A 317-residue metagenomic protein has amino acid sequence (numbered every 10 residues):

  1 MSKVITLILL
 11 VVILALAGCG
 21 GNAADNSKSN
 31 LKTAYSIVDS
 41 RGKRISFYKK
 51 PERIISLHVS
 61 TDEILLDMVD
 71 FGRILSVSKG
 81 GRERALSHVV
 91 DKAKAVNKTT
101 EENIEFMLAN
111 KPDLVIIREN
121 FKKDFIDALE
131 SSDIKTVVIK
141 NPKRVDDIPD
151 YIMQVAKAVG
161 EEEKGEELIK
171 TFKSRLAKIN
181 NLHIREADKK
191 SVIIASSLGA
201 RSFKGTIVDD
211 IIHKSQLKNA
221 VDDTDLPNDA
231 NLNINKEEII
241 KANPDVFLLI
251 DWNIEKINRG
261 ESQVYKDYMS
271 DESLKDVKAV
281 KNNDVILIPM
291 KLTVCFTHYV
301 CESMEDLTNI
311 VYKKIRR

Functional and structural regions predicted by a protein language model:
V4, G18-D62, E163-I193, D306-R317: Bacterial Sec-exported substrate-binding components of ABC uptake systems
L7-A15: Bacterial N-terminal signal peptides
S40-G42, K94-E105, L226-K236: Short helix-initiation/N-cap motifs at beta->coil->alpha
R53-N110, L114-E119, L217-A220: A short, structured surface patch at a secondary-structure boundary
G81-L86, I207-A230: His/Asp/Glu-enriched short active-site or ligand-binding loop at hydrolase and phosphoryl-transfer sites
N103-P112, S132, N233-N243: Short helices/loops that flank or line small-molecule/ion binding pockets
D124, K140-Q154, K189-I211, E255: Extracytoplasmic ligand-binding site segments that recognize negatively charged/polar headgroups
P149-V159, E166, N180-N181, I250-R317: Structured C-terminal subdomain patch of bacterial secreted/periplasmic proteins
